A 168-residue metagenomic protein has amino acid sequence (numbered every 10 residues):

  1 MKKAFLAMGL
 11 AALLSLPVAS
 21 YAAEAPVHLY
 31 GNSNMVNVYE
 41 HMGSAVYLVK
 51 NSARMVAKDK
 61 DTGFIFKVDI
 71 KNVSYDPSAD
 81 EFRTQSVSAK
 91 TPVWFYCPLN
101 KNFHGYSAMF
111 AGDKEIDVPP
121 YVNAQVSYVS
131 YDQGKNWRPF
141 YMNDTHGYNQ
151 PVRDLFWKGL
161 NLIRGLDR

Functional and structural regions predicted by a protein language model:
M1-A4: Positively charged n-region of N-terminal signal peptides that target proteins for export
L6-A7, M55: Intrinsically disordered and other compositionally biased segments
M8-S15: Bacterial N-terminal signal peptides
P17-A19: N-terminal signal peptide c-region/cleavage motif recognized by signal peptidases
Y21-T91, Y96-R168: N-terminal secretory-pathway/extracellular module detecting exported/lumenal segments and adjacent signal-anchor/first
